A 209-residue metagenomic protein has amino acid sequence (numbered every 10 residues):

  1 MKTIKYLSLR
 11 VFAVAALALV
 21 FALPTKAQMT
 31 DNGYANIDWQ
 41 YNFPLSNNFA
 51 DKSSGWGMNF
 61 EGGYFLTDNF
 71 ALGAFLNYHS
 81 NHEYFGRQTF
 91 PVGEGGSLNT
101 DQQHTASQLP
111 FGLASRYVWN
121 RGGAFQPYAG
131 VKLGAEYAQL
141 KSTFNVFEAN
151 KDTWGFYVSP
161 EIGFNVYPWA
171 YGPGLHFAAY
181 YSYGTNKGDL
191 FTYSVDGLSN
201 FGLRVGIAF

Functional and structural regions predicted by a protein language model:
M1-D31: Cleavable N-terminal export/targeting peptides
F21-A22, Y157, G163: A broad helix-preferring feature
T25-L72, G206-A208: Short glycine/proline- and aromatic-enriched beta-strand/turn motifs that initiate or cap beta-hairpins
M29, F49-S54, T100-S107, F147-W154 (+1 more regions): Replace "Gram-negative outer membrane beta-barrel proteins" with "bacterial and organellar outer membrane beta-barrel
N32, Y41-F43, E61-F144, G155-V158 (+1 more regions): Gram-negative (and chloroplast) outer-membrane scaffold detector with strong preference for beta-barrel transmembrane
I37, F60, L113-S115, A129 (+3 more regions): Membrane-embedded beta-strands of outer-membrane beta-barrel proteins, especially the hydrophobic/small aromatic
N47-S54, Y84-P91, Q139-E148, K187-S194: Outer-membrane beta-barrel translocator domains and adjoining extracellular loop/strand segments of Gram-negative
S80-R87, G163-F209: Predominantly the C-terminal beta-signal and adjacent terminal strand-loop region of outer-membrane beta-barrel
